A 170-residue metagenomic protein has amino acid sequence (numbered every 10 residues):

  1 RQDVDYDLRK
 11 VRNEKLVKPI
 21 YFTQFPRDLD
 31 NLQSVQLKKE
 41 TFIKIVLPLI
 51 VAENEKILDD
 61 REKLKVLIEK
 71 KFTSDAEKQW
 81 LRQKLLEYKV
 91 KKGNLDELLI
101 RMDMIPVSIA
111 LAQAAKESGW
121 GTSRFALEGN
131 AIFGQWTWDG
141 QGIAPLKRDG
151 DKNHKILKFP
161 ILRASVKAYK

Functional and structural regions predicted by a protein language model:
R1-A112, K116-K170: Catalytic cores of secreted/periplasmic lytic hydrolases that degrade extracellular macromolecules
